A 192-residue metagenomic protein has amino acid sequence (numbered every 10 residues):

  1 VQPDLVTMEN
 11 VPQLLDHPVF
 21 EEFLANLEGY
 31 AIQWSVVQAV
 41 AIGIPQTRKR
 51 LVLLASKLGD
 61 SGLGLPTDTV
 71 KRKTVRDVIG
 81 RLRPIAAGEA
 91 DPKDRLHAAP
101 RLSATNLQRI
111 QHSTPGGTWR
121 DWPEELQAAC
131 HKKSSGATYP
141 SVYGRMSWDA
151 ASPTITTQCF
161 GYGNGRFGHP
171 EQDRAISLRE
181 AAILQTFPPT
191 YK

Functional and structural regions predicted by a protein language model:
V1-V142: Class I S-adenosyl-L-methionine
A98-K192: C-terminal target-recognition/interaction regions appended to catalytic cores
